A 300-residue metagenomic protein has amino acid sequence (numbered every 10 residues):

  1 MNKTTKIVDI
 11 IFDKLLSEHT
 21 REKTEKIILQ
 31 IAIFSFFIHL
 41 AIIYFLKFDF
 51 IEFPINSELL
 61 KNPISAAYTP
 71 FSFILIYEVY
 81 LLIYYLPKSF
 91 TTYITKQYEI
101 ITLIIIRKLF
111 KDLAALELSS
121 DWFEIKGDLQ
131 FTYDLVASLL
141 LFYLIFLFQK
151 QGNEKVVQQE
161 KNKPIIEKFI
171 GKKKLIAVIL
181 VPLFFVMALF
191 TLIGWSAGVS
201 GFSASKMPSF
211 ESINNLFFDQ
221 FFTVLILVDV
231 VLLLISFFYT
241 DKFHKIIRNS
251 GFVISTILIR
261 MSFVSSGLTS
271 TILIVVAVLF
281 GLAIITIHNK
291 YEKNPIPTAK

Functional and structural regions predicted by a protein language model:
M1-K61: N-terminal signal-anchor module of multipass membrane proteins
E22-E25, K161-F184, P208-Q220: Membrane-water interface at loop-to-transmembrane-helix junctions
I31-L40, T102-K111, Y133-Q149, K168-G194 (+1 more regions): Alpha-helical transmembrane segments of multi-pass integral membrane proteins
F34-Y44, L216-K300: C-terminal transmembrane-bundle signature of multipass membrane proteins, characterized by strong activation on
A41-F53, L109-S120, Q149-E154, A188-S203 (+1 more regions): Membrane-helix interface motif
E58-Y68, G127-Y133, M207-Q220: Short aromatic-rich membrane-water interface segments that cap or initiate transmembrane helices in multi-pass membrane
L59-I64, L81-Q149, K155-K168: Membrane-interface helix-loop-helix junctions at boundaries between adjacent transmembrane segments
I64-E78, M187, I213-L233: Generic alpha-helical transmembrane segments
